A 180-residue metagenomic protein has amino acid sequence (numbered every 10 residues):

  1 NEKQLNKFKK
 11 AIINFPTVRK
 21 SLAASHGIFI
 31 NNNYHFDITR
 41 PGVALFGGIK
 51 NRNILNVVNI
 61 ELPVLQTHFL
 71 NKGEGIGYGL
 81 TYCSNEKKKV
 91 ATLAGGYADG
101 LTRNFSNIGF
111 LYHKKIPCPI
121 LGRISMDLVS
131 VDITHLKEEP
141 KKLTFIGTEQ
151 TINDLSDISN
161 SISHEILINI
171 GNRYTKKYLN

Functional and structural regions predicted by a protein language model:
N1-N71: Active-site loop/helix belt of alpha/beta enzymes
T67-N180: C-terminal accessory subdomain/extension
